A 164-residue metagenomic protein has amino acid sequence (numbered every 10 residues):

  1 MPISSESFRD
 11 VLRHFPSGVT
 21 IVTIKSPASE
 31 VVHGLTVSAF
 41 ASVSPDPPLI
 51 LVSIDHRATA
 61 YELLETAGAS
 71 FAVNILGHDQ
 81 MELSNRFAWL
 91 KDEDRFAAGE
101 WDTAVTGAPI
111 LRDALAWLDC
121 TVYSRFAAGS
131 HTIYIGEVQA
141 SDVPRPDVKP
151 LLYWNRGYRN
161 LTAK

Functional and structural regions predicted by a protein language model:
M1-K164: Basic, polyanion-binding surface patches
